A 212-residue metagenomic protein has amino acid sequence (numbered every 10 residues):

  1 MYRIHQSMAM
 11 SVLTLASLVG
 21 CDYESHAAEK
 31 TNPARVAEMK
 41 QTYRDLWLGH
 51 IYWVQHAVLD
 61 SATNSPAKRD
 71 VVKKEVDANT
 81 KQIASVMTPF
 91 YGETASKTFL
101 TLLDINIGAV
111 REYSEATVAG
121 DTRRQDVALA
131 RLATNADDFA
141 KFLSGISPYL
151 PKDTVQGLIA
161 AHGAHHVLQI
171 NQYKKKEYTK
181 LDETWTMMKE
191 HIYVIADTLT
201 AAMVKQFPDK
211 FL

Functional and structural regions predicted by a protein language model:
M1-S11: Bacterial N-terminal signal peptides that target proteins for export
V19-G20: C-terminal motif of bacterial Sec signal peptides marking the signal peptidase cleavage site
A28-K74: Immediate post-signal-peptide N-terminus of mature secreted/exported proteins
E29-A37, A62-R69, G92-S96, D121-Q125 (+2 more regions): Alpha-helical rod/repeat scaffolding segments in eukaryotic adaptors/tethers and long-chain four-helix cytokines
E29-N32, A78, R131-T134, D138 (+1 more regions): Hydrophobic alpha-helical segments
V54, D60-L143, H191: Alpha-helical segments in soluble extracytoplasmic regions
T98-V118, Y149-E177: Long, amphipathic, charge-rich alpha-helical segments that form helical bundles/coiled-coils
T154-Q206: Preference for long, well-ordered alpha-helical segments
